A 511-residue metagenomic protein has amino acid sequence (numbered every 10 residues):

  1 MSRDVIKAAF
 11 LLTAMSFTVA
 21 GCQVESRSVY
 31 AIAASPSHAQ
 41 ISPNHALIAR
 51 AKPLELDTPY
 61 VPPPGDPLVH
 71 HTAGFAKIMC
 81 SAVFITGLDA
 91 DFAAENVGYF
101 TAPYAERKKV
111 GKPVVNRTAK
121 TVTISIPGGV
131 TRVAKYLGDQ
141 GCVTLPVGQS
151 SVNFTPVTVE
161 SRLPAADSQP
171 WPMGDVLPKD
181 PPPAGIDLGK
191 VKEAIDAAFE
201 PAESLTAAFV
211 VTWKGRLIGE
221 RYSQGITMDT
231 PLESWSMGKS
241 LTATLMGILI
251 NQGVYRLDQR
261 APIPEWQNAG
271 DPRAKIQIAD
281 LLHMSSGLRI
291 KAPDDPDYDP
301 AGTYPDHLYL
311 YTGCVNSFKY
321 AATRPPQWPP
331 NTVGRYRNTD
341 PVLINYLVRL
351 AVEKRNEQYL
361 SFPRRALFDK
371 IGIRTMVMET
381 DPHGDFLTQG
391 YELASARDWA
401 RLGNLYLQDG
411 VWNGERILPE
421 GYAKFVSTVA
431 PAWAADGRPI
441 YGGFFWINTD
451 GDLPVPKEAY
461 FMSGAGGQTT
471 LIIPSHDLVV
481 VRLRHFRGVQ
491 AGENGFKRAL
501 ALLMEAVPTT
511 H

Functional and structural regions predicted by a protein language model:
V19-G21: C-terminal motif of bacterial Sec signal peptides marking the signal peptidase cleavage site
G174-K214: Beta-lactamase-like hydrolase cores
G189-V191, I195-A198, R216-R221, Y255 (+3 more regions): Short, charged, amphipathic alpha-helices and their helix-cap/turn boundaries
G215, L232-D258, L281, I344-V348 (+1 more regions): Active-site SXXK
A243, M284, D340-R349, G390-W412 (+1 more regions): Active-site-proximal alpha-helical segments within enzyme catalytic domains
Q252-R289, P293, T323, E353-A394: Active-site helix/loop module of the DD-peptidase/beta-lactamase fold, centered on the serine-lysine SxxK catalytic
N268-P296, T303, H307, T312-N331 (+2 more regions): Conserved catalytic neighborhood of penicillin-recognizing serine enzymes
I373-T380, K424-V479: Active-site Gly/Thr loop motif
